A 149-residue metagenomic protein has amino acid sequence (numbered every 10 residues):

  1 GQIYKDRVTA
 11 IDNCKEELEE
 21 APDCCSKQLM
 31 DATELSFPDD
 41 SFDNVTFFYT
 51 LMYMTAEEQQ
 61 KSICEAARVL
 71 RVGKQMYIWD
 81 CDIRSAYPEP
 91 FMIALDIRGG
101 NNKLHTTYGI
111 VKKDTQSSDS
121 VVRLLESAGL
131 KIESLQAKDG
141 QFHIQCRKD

Functional and structural regions predicted by a protein language model:
G1-E34: Class I SAM-dependent methyltransferase SAM/SAH-binding core
R7, Q75, K131: Residues at the starts of beta-strands that form the adenosine-phosphate
T33-V45: A short acidic, Gly/Pro-enriched loop at the edge of an enzyme's catalytic core that lines a small-molecule cofactor
E34, M52, I83: Active-site micro-motifs of SAM-dependent methyltransferase domains
D43-E58: A short SAM/SAH-binding and catalytic strip from SAM-dependent methyltransferases
Q60-V72: A short glycine-rich, Lys/Arg-flanked "PGG" loop and its adjoining helix->strand segment in the class I
W79-Q136, Q141: C-terminal alpha-helical "lid/dimerization" subdomain adjacent to the S-adenosyl-L-methionine
C146-D149: Active-site beta-strand termini and strand-to-loop segments that position acidic
